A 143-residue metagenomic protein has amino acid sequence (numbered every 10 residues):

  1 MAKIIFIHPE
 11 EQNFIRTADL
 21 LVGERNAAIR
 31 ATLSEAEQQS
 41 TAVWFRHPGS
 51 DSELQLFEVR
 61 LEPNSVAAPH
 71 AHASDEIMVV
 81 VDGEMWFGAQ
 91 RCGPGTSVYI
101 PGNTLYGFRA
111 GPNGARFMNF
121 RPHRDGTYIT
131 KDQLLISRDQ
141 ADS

Functional and structural regions predicted by a protein language model:
M1-S52, Q133-S143: A short, N-terminal "cap"/entry segment at the start of jelly-roll beta-barrel domains of the cupin/DSBH fold
A36-A71, R91, P101-L105, R138-D139: Conserved short histidine dyad/triad with adjacent acidic residue
E62, R91-P112, F120-H123: Conserved metal-binding segment of the jelly-roll/cupin
A73-M85: Glycine- and acidic-residue-biased ligand/ion/polar-headgroup-sensing regions
G107, N113-S143: Double-stranded beta-helix
